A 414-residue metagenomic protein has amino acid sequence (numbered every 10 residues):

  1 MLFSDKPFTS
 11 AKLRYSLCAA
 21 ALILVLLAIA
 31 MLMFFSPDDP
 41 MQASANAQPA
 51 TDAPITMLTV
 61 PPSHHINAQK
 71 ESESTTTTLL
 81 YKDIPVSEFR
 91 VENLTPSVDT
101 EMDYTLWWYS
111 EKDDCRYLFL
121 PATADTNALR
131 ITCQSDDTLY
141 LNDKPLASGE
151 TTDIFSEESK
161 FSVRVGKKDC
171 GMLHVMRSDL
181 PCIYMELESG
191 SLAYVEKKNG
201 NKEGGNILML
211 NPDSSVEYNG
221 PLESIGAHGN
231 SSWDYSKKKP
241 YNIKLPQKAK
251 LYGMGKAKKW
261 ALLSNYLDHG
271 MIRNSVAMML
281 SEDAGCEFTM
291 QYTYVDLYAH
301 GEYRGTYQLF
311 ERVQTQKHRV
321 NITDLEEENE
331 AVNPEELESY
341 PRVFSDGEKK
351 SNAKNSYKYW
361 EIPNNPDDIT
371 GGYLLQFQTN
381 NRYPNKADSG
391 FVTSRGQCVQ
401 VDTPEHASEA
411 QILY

Functional and structural regions predicted by a protein language model:
D5-I23: N-terminal Sec-pathway targeting helices
R14-S16, I29-P181: Beta-rich interaction/scaffold domains
S36-D39, A43, M172, M176-I225: Hydrophobic alpha-helical membrane-insertion signals
G200-S264, S394, C398-D402: Conserved oxyanion/phosphate-binding beta-strand-loop segments in alpha/beta enzyme cores
N201, K237, L267-S275, A407: Soluble non-cytosolic domains of exported or imported proteins
Y252-T306: A conserved hydrophobic secondary-structure block that centers on an alpha-helix together with its immediately flanking
F310: Gly/Thr-rich phosphate-binding loop signature of adenosyl cofactor/nucleotide-binding cores
T315-Y414: ATP-dependent phospho-/nucleotidyl transfer catalytic cores
